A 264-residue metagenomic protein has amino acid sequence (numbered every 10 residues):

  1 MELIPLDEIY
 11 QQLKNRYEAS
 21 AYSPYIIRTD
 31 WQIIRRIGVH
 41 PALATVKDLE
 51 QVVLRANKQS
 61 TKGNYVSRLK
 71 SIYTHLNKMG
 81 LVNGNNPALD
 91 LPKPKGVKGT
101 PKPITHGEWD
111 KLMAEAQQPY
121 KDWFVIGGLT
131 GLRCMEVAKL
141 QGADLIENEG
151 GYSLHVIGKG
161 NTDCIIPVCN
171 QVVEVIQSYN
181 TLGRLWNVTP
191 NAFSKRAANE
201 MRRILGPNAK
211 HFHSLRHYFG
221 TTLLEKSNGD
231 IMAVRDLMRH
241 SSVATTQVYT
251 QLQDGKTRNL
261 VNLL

Functional and structural regions predicted by a protein language model:
A19-M79, V168, F193-A197: Non-catalytic DNA-binding core/recognition domains of DNA-processing enzymes
R55, V82-K111, I157, T181: Flexible interdomain linker/hinge and immediately adjacent N-terminus of the catalytic tyrosine-recombinase domain
N57, K121, L132, N228-G229: Residue-level signal for the short linker/turn that defines the boundary of a DNA-recognition helix
K95-K98, I104-C134, A138: Basic, Lys/Arg- and aromatic-enriched nucleic-acid-binding interface segment
P103, G160, M238-L263: Catalytic-site neighborhood detector that most strongly recognizes the C-terminal catalytic loop/helix of tyrosine
V125, L129, Y218-S241, Q247-V248 (+1 more regions): C-terminal catalytic core of tyrosine-transesterase DNA break-rejoin enzymes
T130, K139-V175: Conserved tyrosine-mediated DNA breakage-rejoining catalytic core shared by Y-recombinases
C169-N208, H213: Active-site/catalytic core of tyrosine-dependent DNA strand-transfer enzymes
